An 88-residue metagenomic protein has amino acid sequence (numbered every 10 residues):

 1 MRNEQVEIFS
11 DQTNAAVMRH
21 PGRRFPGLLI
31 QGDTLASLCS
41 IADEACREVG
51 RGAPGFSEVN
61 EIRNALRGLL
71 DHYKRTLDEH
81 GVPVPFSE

Functional and structural regions predicted by a protein language model:
M1-F9: Short N-terminal "domain-start" leader segments that mark the transition from disordered tails or signal peptides into
E4, R19, F56-V59: Hydrophobic alpha-helical segments, principally membrane-spanning helices and signal/leader peptides
V6, A16, L28: A broad, low-specificity signal marking well-ordered, structured residues that form hydrophobic/aromatic
D11-R24: Short aromatic-glycine-(Arg/Gly/Cys) micro-motifs in beta-strand/loop hairpins
H20-P21, I30, S40: Surface loops and adjacent helix of pleckstrin homology
F25-D33: A short, exposed loop/beta-hairpin motif centered on an aromatic-Gly-Thr core
D33-C46: A short, charged, amphipathic alpha-helix used as a generic interaction element across diverse proteins
C46-E88: Short, charged, surface-exposed hinge/linker loops at domain edges that act as mobile lids or interdomain connectors
